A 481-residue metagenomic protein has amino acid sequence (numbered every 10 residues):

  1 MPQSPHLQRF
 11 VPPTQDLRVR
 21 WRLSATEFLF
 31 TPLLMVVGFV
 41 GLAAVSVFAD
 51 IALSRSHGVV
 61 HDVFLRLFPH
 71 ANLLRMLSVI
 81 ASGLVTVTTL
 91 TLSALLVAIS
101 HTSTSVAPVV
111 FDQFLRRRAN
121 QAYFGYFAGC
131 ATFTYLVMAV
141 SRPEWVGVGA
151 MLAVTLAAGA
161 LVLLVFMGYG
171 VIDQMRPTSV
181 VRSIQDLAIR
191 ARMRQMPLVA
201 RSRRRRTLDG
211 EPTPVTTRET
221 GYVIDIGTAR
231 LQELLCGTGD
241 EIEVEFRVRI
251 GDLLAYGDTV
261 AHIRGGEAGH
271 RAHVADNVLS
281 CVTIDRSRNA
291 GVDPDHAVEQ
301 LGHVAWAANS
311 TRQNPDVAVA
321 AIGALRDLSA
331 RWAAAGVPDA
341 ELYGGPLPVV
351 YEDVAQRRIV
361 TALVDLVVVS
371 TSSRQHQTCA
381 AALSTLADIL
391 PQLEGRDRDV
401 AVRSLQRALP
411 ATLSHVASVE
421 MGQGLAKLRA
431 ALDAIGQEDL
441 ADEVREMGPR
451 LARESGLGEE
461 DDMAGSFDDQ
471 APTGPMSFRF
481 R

Functional and structural regions predicted by a protein language model:
M1-P2, T88: Short, non-transmembrane cytosolic segments of multipass membrane proteins
P2-F28, G58-P69, A94-L96: Cytoplasmic juxtamembrane interface segments
P2-R22, E144-A150, V165, Y169-E245 (+2 more regions): Short basic (Lys/Arg) and small-residue
S4-P12, E27-D50: N-terminal amphipathic/basic leader segments beginning at the initiator methionine
L17-M35, F64-S82, V106-G125, W145-A153 (+1 more regions): Membrane-interface segments at loop-to-transmembrane junctions
R20-W21, S46-S56, D62, L235: N-terminal intrinsically disordered, cationic/polar leader segments that include organellar targeting peptides
M35, F39-S54, L67-S141, L164-Y169 (+1 more regions): Transmembrane alpha-helix detector for multi-pass membrane proteins
